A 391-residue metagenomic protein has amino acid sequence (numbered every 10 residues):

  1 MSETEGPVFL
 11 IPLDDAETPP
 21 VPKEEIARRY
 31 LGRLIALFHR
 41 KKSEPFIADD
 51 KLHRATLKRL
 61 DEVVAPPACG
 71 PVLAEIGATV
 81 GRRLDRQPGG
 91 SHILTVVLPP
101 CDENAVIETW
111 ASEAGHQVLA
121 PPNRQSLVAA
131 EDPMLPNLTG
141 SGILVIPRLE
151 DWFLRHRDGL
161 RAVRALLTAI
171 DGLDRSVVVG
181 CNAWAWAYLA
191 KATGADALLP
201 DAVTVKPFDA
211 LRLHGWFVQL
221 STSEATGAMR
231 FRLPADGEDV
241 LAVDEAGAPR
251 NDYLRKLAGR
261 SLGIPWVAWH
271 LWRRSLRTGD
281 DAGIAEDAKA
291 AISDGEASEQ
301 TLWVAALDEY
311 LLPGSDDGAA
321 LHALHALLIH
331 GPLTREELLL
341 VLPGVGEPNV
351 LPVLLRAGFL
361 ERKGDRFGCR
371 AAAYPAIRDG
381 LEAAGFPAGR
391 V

Functional and structural regions predicted by a protein language model:
M1-N137: Extended, compositionally biased accessory segments flanking or bridging domains
C101-D102, Q125-L127, E150-W152, A183-Y188 (+1 more regions): Conserved nucleotide-binding/hydrolysis micro-motifs of P-loop NTPases
L119-A162, V179-C181: Conserved P-loop NTPase "ATPase switch" module shared by AAA+ and STAND
A162-D252, K256-R260, R274: The catalytic "switch" region of P-loop NTPases
P265-W266, H270-V345: Winged-helix-like regulatory helical subdomains adjacent to P-loop NTPase cores
V341-A357, R362, A372: Short amphipathic alpha-helical interaction segments
G364-G368: Short, Lys/Arg-rich nucleic-acid/phosphate-binding segment
A373-V391: Short, amphipathic alpha-helical interaction segments positioned at domain boundaries
